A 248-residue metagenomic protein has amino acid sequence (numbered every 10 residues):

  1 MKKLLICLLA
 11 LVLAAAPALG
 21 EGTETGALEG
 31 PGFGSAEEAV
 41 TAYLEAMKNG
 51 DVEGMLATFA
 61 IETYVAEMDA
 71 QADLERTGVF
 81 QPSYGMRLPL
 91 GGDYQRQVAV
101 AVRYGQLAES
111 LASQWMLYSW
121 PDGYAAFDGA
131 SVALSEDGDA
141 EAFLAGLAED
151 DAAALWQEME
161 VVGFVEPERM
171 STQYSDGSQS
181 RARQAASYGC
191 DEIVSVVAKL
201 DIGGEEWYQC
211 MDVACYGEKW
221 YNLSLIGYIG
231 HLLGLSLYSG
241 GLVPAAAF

Functional and structural regions predicted by a protein language model:
M1-A27: Intrinsically disordered, low-complexity Ser/Thr/Pro-rich tracts
L13, L44-M47, L144-D151, L200: Hydrophobic, Leu/Ile/Phe/Ala-enriched alpha-helical segments that form helix-helix packing faces
L19-N49, G54-A57, I61-M68, E75-P82 (+2 more regions): Short, low-complexity N-terminal intrinsically disordered segments enriched in polar/charged residues
G26, Y124-A125, A130-A133, G138 (+5 more regions): Short beta-strand edge/turn micro-motifs at domain boundaries
Q81-M170: Low-complexity, serine/threonine/proline-enriched polar segments
Y174-S178: Charged, amphipathic alpha-helical segments
A182-A186, M211: Cytosol-facing boundaries of transmembrane alpha helices in integral membrane proteins
S187-V197: Short, hydrophobic/aromatic-rich segments at coil-to-beta transitions
